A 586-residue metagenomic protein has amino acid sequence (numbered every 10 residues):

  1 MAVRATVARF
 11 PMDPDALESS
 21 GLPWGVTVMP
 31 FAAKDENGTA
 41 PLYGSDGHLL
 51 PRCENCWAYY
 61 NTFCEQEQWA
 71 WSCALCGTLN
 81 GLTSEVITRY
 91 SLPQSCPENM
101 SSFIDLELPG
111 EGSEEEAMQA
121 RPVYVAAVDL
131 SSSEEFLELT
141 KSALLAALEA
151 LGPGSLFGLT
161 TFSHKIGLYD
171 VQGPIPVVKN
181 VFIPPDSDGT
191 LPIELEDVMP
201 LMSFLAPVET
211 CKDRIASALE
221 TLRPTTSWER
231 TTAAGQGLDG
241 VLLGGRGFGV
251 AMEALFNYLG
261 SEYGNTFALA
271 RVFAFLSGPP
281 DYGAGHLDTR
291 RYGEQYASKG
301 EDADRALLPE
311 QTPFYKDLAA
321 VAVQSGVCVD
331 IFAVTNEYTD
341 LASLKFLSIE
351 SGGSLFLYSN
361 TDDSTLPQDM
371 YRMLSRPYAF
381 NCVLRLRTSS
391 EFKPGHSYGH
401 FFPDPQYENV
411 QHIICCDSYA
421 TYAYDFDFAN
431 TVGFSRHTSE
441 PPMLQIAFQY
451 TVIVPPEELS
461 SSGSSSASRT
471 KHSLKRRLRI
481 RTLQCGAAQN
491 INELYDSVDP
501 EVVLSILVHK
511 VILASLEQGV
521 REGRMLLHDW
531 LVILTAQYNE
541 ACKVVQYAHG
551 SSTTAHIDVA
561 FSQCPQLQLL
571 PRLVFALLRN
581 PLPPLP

Functional and structural regions predicted by a protein language model:
M1-P586: Extended acidic, low-complexity intrinsically disordered regions
